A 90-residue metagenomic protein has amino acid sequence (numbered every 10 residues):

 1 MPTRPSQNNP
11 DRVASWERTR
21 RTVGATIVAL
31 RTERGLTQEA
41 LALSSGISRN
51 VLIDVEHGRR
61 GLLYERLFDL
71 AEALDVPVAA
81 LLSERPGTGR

Functional and structural regions predicted by a protein language model:
M1-A29, E33, E39, T88-R90: N-terminal flexible/basic segments that precede or flank functional cores
T19-T22, D69, A80: Short, solvent-exposed amphipathic helices
T19-T22, I47, L62: Alpha-helix N-cap/N′ positions at the starts of helices
T32, L43, E72: Alpha-helical residues within the helix-turn-helix
G35-D54: Short alpha-helical DNA-recognition segment
N50, R60, A79: Key DNA-contact positions within bacterial/archaeal DNA-binding proteins
R59-D69: Short, basic-rich loop-to-helix N-cap that marks the start of a DNA-contacting helix
D75-R90: Short C-terminal boundary/hinge segments that cap the last helix of small helical domains
